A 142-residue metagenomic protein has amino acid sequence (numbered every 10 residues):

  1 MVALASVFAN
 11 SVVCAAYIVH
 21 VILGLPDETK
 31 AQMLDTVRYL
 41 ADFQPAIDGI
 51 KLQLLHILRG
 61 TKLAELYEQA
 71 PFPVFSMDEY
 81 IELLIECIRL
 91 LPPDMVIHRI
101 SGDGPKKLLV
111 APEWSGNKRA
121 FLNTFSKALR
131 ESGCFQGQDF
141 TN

Functional and structural regions predicted by a protein language model:
M1-T61, D78-S101: Conserved C-terminal portion of the radical SAM core fold that forms the substrate/S-adenosylmethionine-binding
A46-G49, H56-N142: Auxiliary Fe-S-binding modules of radical SAM enzymes
